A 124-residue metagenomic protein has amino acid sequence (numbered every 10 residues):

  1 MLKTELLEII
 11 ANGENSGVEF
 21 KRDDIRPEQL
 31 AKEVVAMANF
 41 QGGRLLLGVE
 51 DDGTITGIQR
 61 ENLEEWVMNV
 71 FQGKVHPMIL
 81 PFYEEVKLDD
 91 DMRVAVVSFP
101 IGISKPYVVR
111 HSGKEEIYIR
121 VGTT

Functional and structural regions predicted by a protein language model:
M1-T124: Conserved N-terminal catalytic/coupling substructures associated with nucleotide/phosphate chemistry
